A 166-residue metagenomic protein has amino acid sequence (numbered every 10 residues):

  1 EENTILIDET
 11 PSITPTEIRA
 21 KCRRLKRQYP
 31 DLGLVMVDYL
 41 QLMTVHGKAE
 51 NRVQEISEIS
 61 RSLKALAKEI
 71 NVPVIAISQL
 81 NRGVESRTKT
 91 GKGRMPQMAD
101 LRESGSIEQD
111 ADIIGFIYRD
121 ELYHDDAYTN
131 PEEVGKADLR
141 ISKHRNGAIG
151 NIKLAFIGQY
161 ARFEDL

Functional and structural regions predicted by a protein language model:
E1-I13: Conserved P-loop NTPase mechanochemical-coupling segment
T10-D138, Q159-R162: P-loop NTPase motor core
D138, S142-L166: NTP-binding/hydrolysis catalytic cores, primarily Walker-type P-loop NTPases
